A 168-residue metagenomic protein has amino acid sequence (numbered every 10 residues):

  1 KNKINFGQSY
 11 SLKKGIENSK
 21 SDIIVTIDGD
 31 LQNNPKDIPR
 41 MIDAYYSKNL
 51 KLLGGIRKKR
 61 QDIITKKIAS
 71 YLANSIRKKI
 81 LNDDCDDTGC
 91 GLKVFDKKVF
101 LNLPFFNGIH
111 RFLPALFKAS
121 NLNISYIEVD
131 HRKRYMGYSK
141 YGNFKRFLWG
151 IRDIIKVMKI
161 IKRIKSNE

Functional and structural regions predicted by a protein language model:
N2-N18, P35-R111, L116, R132-K165: Acceptor/aglycone-binding surface of glycosyltransferases and processive sugar-polymer synthases
I24: Short aromatic/hydrophobic "clamp" motif used to bind/position activated sugar donors
I27, L53-G55, E128: Short, conserved beta-strand edge motifs with alternating hydrophobic and charged residues
D28-Q32: The conserved acidic donor/metal-binding loop of glycosyltransferases
A119: Flexible glycine/serine/alanine-rich "lid" or loop that lines and gates the nucleotide-sugar donor pocket in diverse
L122-V129: Conserved alpha/beta core of the MobA/IspD/sugar-nucleotide pyrophosphorylase nucleotidyltransferase superfamily
